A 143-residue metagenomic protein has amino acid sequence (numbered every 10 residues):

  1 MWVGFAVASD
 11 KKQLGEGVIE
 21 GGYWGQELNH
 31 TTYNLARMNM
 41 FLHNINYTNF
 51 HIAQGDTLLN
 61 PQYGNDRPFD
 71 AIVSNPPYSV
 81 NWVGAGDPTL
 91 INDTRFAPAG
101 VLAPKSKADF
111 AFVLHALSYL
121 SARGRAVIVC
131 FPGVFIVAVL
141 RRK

Functional and structural regions predicted by a protein language model:
M1-S74, S79-N81, G86-L90, C130-G133: Conserved S-adenosyl-L-methionine
L14-E16, A99, R123: Feature targets compositionally biased, intrinsically disordered low-complexity regions with long contiguous runs
W24, R37, R67, R95 (+3 more regions): Arginine residue identity/basic-tract feature
T32, D93-A97, F110-L117: Noncatalytic linker/hinge segments flanking ATPase motor cores
G55, D93, P98-A99, K107 (+1 more regions): Generic secondary-structure boundary/loop-capping signal
V83-L102, V137-K143: A mobile, often basic/glycine-rich helix-loop segment that functions as the active-site lid/recognition loop
L102-K143: Conserved Class I SAM-dependent methyltransferase catalytic core
